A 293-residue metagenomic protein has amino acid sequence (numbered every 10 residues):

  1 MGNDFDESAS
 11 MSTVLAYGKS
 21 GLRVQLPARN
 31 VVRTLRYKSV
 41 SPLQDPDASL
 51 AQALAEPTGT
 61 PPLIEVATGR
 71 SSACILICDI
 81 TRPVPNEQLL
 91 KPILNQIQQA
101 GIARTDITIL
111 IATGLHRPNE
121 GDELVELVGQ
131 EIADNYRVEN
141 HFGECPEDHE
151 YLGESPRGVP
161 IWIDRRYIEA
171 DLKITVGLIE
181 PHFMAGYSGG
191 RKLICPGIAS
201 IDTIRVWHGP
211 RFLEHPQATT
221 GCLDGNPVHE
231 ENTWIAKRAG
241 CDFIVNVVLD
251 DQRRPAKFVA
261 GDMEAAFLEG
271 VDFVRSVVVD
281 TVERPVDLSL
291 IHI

Functional and structural regions predicted by a protein language model:
G2-Q52: N-terminal amphipathic/basic leader segments beginning at the initiator methionine
V40-A67, F267-V278: Short N-terminal or domain-adjacent regulatory/targeting segments
T58-C74, G101-R104, A239, V279-L288: Glycine-rich phosphate/diphosphate-binding loops that line cofactor/substrate pockets in enzymes
P83-I102: Histidine-anchored nucleotide/phosphate-binding helix
D106-G114, N246: Short internal beta-strands
G121-A133: Short, aromatic/basic amphipathic alpha-helical patches
N135-V282: Conserved, well-structured core segments that form the ligand-binding/active-site neighborhood of functional domains
I291-I293: Conserved small/polar residues in nucleotide/adenosyl-binding loops
